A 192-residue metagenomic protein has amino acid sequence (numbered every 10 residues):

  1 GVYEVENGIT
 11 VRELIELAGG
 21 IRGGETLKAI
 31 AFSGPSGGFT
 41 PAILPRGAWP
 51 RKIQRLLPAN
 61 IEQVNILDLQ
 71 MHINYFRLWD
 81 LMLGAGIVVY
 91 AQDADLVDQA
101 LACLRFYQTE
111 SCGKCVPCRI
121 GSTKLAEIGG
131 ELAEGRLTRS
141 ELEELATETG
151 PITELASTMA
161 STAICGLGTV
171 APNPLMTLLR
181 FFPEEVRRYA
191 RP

Functional and structural regions predicted by a protein language model:
G1-P192: Redox cofactor-anchoring modules in respiratory/redox and cofactor-processing assemblies
